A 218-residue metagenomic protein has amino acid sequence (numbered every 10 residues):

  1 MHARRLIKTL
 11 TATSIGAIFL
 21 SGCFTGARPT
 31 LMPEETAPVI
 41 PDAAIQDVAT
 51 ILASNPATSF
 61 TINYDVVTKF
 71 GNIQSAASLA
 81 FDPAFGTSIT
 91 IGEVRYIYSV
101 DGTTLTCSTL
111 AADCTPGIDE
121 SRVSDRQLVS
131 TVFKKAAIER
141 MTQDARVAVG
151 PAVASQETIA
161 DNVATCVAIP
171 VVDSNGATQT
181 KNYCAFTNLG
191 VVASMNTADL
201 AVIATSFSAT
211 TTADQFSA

Functional and structural regions predicted by a protein language model:
H2, G16-G86, D214-A218: N-terminal leader/targeting segments and the immediate start of mature chains
H2-T11: Bacterial N-terminal signal peptides that target proteins for export
L52-A53, A76-D82, S88, R95-Y98 (+2 more regions): Short, exposed beta-strand/loop patches in secreted or surface proteins that constitute
N55-N63, D82-T90, A160-A168, L189-S194: Short, hydrophobic/aromatic-rich segments at coil-to-beta transitions
N72-K135, L200-A204: An acidic-aromatic
S108-T165, I169-V172: Flexible, processing/modification-adjacent segments and terminal tails in exported/periplasmic/extracellular proteins
E157-A218: Gly/Pro-enriched, hydrophobic low-complexity segments that function as extracytoplasmic propeptides/linkers
